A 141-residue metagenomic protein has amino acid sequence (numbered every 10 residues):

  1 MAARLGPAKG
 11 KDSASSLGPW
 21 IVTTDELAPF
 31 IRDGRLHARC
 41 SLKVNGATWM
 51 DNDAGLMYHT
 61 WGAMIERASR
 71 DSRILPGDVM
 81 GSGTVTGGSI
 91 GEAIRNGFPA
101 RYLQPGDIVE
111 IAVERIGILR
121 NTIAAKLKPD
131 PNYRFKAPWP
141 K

Functional and structural regions predicted by a protein language model:
M1-E66, D71, A100, K128-K141: Glycine-enriched loop-and-adjacent helix/strand subsegments that border the catalytic/binding cleft of enzyme cores
G46, V113-R115: Residue-level detection of beta-strand-connecting loop/turn positions
M50-D53, P76, R120-T122: Extended hydrophobic-aromatic, low-complexity segments
T60-S72, M80-Q104: A conserved acidic, glycine/proline-rich C-terminal tail/linker
D71, L75, I116-L119: Hydrophobic alpha-helical segments
E92-I111, N121-F135: Short, compositionally biased
